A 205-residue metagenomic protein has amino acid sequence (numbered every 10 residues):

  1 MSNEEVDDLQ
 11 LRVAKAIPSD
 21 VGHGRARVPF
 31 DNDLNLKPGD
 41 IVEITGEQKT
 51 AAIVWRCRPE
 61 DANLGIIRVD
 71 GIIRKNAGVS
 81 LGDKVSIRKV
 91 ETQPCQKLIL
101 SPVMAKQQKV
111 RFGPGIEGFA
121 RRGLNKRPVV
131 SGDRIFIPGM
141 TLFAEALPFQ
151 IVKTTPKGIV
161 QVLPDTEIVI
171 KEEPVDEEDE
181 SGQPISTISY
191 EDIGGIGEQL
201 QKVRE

Functional and structural regions predicted by a protein language model:
S2-N3, Q48: Ubiquitin-system adaptor modules
V6-P18, I99: Short amphipathic
S19-E205: AAA+ P-loop ATPase mechanoenzymes
